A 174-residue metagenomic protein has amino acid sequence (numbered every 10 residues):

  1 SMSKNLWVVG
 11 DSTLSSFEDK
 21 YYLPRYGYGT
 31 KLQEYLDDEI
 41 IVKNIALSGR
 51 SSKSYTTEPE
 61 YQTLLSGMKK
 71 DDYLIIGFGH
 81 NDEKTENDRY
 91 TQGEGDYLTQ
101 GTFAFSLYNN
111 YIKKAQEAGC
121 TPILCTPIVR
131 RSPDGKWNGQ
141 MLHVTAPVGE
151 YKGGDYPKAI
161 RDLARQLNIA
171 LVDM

Functional and structural regions predicted by a protein language model:
S1-A46, Q62-L74: Serine-esterase "nucleophile elbow" of acetyl-processing enzymes
S12-S15, R50, N81-D82, R130-R131: A short, flexible beta-alpha/helix-coil linker loop
S15, L47, H143-P147: A near-ubiquitous, low-amplitude feature marking generic local secondary-structure context
S16-P24, A46-S54, D88-T99: Acidic/histidine-rich helix-loop elements that form or flank divalent-metal/phosphate-binding sites at the catalytic
Y55-P59: Short gly/ser/thr-rich secondary-structure transition/capping motifs
E60-M174: Alpha-helical cap/lid subdomain in secreted, periplasmic, or secretory-pathway luminal O-acyl-processing enzymes
